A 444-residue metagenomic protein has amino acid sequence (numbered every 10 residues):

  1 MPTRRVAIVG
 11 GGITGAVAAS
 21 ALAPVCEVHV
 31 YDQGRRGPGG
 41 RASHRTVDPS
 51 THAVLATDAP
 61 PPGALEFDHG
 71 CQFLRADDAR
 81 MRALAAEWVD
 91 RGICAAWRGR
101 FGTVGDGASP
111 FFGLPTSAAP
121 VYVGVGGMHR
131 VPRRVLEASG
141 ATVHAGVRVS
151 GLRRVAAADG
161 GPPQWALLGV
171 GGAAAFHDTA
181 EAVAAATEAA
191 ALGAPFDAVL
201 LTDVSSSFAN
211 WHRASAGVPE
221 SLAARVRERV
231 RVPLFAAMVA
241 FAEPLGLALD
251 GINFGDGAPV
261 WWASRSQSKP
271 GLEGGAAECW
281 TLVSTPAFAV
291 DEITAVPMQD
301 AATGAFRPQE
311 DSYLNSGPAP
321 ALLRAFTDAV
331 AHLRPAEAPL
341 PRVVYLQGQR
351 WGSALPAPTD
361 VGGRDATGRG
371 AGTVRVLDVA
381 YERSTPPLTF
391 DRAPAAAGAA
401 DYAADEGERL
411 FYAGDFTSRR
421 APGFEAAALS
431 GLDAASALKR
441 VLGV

Functional and structural regions predicted by a protein language model:
T3-Y31, R35, A435-L438: N-terminal Rossmann-like FAD-binding beta1-loop-alpha1 element of flavoenzymes
A23-D58: Glycine-rich FAD pyrophosphate-binding loop
R36, R45, A276-V444: Conserved flavin/dinucleotide-binding core of flavoenzymes
G39, T57, P61-G63, H177-V260: Central helical "cap/lid" subdomain
A53-Y122: Dinucleotide-binding Rossmann-like beta1-alpha1 core, especially the glycine-rich loop that anchors the ADP
F73-R80, S109-L136, Q309-L322: Short beta-strand to alpha-helix junction loop
A145-A173: A conserved short coil-to-beta-strand element within the FAD-binding core of flavoproteins
A209, E243-L249, K269-G274, F288-D291: Short helix-loop capping/hinge motifs at secondary-structure junctions, enriched in acidic/polar residues
